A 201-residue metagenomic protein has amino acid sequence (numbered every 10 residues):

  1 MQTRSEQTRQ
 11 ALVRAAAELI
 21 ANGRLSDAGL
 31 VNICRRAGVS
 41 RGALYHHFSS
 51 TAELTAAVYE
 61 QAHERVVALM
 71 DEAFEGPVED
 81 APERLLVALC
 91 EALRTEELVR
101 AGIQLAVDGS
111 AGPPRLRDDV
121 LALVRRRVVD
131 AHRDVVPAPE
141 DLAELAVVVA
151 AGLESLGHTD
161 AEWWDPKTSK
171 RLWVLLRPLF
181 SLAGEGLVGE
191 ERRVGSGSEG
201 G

Functional and structural regions predicted by a protein language model:
M1-G23, D27-R36, E53-A56, Q61: Basic, helix-initiating cap at the start of DNA-binding domains
A15-L19, A92, V149: Short amphipathic alpha-helical elements of helix-turn-helix/winged-helix folds
A37-F48: Short hydrophobic/aromatic patch on the recognition helix
A57, A68-T95, A146: Hydrophobic alpha-helical connector segments
V58, A62, V66, L89 (+2 more regions): Hydrophobic/aromatic residues within well-ordered alpha-helical segments
V67, V107-V147, K167: Amphipathic alpha-helical packing segments from all-alpha helical-bundle domains
A81-P114, L121, R125, S155 (+1 more regions): Amphipathic alpha-helical segments used for helix-helix packing
A122-R133, L156-G201: C-terminal peripheral helix-coil segments that are non-catalytic and often amphipathic
